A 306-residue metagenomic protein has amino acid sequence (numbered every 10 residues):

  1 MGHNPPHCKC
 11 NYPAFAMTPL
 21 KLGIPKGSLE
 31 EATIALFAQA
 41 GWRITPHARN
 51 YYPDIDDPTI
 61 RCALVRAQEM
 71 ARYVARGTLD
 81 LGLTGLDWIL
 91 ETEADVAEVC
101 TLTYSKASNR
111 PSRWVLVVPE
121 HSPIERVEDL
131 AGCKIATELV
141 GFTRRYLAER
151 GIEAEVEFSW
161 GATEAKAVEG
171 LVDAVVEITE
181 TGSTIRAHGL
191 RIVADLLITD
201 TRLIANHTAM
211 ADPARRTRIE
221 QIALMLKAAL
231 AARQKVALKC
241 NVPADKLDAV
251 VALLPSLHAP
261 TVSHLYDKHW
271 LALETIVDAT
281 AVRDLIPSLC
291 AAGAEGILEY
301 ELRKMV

Functional and structural regions predicted by a protein language model:
N11-T59, L64, T84-R113, H121-V306: Small-molecule-sensing regulatory modules
T59-D80: Short, structured active-site "lid" loops
